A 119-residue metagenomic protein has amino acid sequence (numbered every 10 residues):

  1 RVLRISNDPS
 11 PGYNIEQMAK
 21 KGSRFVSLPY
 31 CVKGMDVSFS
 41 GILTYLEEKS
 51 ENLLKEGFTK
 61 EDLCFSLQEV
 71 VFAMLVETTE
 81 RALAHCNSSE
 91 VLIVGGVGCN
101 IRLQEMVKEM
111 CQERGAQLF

Functional and structural regions predicted by a protein language model:
R1-N14: Phosphate-binding/catalytic loop of phosphoryl-transfer enzymes
Y13-V91, N100-F119: A contiguous, well-structured pocket-lining segment that forms one wall/lid of small-molecule binding clefts in soluble
G96-V97: Active-site metal-binding loops of divalent metal-dependent hydrolases
